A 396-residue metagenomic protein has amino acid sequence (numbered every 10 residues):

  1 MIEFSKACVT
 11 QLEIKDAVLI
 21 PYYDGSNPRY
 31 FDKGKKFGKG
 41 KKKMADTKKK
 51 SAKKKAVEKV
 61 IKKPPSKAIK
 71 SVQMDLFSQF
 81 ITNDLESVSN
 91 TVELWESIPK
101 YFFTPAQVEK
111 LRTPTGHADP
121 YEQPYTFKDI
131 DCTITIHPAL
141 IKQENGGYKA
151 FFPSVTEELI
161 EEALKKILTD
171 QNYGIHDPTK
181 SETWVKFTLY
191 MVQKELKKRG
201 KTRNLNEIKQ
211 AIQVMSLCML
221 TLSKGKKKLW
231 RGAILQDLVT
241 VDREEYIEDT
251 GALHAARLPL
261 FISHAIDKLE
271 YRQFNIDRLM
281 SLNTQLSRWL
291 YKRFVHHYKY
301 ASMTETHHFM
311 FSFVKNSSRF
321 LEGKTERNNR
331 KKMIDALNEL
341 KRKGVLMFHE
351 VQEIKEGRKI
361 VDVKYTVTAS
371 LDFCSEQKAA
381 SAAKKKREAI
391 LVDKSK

Functional and structural regions predicted by a protein language model:
I2-K396: Charged, alpha-helix-forming regions
